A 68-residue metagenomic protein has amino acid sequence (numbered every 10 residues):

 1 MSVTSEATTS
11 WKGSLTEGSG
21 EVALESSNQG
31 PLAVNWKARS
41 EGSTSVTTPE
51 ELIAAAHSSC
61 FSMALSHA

Functional and structural regions predicted by a protein language model:
M1-A55, S62-A68: Extended beta-strand/beta-hairpin segments
